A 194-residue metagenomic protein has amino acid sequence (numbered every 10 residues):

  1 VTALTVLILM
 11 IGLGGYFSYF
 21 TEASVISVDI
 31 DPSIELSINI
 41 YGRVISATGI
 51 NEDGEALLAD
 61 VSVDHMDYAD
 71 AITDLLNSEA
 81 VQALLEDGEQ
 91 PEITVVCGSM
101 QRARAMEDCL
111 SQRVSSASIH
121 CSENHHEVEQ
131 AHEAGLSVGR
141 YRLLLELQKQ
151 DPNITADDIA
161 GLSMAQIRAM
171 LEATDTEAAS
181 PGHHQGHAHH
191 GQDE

Functional and structural regions predicted by a protein language model:
V1-T2, E194: Accessible peptide chain termini
T2-S24: Single-pass transmembrane signal-anchor helices and their membrane-water interface zones
F17-E194: Polar, acidic low-complexity tracts enriched in Ser/Thr/Gln/Glu with frequent Gly/Pro and Thr-Pro motifs
